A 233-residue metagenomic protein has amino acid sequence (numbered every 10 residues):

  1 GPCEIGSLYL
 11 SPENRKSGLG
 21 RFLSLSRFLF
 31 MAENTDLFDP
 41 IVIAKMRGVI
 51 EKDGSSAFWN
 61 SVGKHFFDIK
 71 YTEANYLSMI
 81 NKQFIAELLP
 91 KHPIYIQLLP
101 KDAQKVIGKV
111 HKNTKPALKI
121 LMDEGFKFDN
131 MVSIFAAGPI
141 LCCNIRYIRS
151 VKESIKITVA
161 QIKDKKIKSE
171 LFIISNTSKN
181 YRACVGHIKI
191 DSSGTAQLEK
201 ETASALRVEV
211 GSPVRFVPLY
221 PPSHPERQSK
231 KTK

Functional and structural regions predicted by a protein language model:
G1-E13, L29-A196, E201-V210, R215-R227 (+1 more regions): Terminal substrate-recognition subdomain of acyl/acetyltransferases
K16-S24: Glycine-rich acyl-CoA binding loop
